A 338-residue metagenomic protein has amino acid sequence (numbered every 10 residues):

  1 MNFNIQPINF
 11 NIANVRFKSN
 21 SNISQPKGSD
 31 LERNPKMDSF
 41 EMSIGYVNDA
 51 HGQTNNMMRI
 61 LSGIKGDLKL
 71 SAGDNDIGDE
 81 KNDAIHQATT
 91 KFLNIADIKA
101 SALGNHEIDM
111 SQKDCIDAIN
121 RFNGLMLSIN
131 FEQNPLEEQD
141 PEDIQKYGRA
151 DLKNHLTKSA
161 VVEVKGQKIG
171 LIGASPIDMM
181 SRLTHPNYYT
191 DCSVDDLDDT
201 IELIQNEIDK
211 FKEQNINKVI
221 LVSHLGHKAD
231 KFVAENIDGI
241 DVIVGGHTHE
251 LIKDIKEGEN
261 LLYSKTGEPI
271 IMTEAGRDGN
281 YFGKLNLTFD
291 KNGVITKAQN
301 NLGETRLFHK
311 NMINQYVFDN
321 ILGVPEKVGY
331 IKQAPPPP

Functional and structural regions predicted by a protein language model:
N4-F10, F17, P26-H309, N314 (+2 more regions): Acidic, metal/ion-coordinating pockets
N22: Active-site diphosphate/adenylate-binding microenvironment
F318, G323-P325: Mature, solvent-exposed C-terminal subdomains and processed small-chain segments of exported/organellar
